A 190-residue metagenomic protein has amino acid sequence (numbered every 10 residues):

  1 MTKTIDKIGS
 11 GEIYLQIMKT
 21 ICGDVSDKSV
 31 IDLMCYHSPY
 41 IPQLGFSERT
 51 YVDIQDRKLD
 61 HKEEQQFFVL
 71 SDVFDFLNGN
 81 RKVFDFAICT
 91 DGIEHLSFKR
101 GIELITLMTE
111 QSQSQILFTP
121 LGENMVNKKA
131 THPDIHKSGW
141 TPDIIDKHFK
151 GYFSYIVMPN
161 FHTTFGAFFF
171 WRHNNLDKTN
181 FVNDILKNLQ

Functional and structural regions predicted by a protein language model:
M1-K82, F86-I88, K99-T106, Q111 (+3 more regions): Conserved N-terminal segment of class I S-adenosyl-L-methionine
H37, P120-V126, G139: Short "lid" loop at the C-terminus of a central beta-strand within the Rossmann-like core of SAM-dependent
G92-H95, P120-L121: Hydrophobic adenine-recognition pocket in adenosine-nucleotide-binding enzymes
I93, P133-D134: A generic structural signal for short
S112-G122: Conserved beta-strand signature within the Rossmann-like core of class I S-adenosyl-L-methionine
V126-H132: Short glycine/proline- and charge-enriched loop/turn segments that cap or connect secondary-structure elements
